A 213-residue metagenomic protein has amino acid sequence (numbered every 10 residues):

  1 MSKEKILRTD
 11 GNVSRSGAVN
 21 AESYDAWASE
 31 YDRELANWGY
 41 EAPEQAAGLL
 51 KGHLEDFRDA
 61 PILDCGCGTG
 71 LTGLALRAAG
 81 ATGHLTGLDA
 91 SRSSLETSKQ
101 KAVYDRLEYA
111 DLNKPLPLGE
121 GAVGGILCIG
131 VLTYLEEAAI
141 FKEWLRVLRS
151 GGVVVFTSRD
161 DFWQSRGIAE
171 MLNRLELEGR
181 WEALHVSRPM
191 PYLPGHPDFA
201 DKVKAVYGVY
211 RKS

Functional and structural regions predicted by a protein language model:
M1-E30: N-terminal, positively charged/glycine-rich alpha-helical extensions of SAM-dependent methyltransferases
D32-G48: Conserved SAM-binding loop and adjacent beta-strand
L63-P115: Class I SAM-dependent methyltransferase SAM/SAH-binding core
L116-I126: A short acidic, Gly/Pro-enriched loop at the edge of an enzyme's catalytic core that lines a small-molecule cofactor
G124-A138: A short SAM/SAH-binding and catalytic strip from SAM-dependent methyltransferases
A139-S150: A short glycine-rich, Lys/Arg-flanked "PGG" loop and its adjoining helix->strand segment in the class I
G151-D160: Conserved beta-strand signature within the Rossmann-like core of class I S-adenosyl-L-methionine
R180-S213: Class I S-adenosyl-L-methionine
